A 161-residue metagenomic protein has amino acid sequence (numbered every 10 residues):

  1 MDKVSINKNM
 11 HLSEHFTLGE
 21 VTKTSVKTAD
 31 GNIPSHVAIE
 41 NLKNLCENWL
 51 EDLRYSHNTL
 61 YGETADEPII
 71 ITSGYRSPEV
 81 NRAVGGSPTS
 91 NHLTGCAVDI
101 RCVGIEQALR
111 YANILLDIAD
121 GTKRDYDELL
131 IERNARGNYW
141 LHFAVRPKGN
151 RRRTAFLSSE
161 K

Functional and structural regions predicted by a protein language model:
M1-P68: Active-site acidic/histidine clusters and adjacent loop/turn architecture that either coordinate catalytic ions
K8, L12-E14, I71, V80 (+2 more regions): Glycine-rich, flexible loop/turn motifs
C46-W49, V80, C96, Q107 (+1 more regions): Amphipathic alpha-helical interface surfaces
Y61-S73, D125-E132: Surface-exposed patches in mature extracellular/periplasmic domains of secreted proteins
I71-G74, R101-V103: Short His-Asn-centered micro-motif
Y75-V98: Short, surface-exposed glycine/acidic/tryptophan-bearing loops
T89, T94, C102-K161: Catalytic cores and adjacent binding grooves of peptidoglycan-active enzymes
